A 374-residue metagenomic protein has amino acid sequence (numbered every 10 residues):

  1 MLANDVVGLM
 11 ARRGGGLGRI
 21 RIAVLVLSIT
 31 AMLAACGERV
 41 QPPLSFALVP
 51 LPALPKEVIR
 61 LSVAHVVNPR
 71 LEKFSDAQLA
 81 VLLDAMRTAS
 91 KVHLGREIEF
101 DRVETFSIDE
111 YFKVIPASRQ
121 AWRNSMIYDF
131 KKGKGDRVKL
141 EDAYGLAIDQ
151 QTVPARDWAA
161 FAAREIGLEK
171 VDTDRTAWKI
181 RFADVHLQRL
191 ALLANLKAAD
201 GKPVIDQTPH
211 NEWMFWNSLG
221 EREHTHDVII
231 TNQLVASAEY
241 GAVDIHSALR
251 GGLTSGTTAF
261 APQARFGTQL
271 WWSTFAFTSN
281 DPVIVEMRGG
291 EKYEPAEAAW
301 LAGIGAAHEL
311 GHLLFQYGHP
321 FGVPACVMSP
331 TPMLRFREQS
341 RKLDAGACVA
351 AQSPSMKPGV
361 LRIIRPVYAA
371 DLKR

Functional and structural regions predicted by a protein language model:
M1-R19: N-terminal secretory signal peptides that target proteins for export/translocation
R19-V26: Sec-dependent signal peptide recognition, specifically the positively charged N-region followed immediately by
A34-A35: C-terminal motif of bacterial Sec signal peptides marking the signal peptidase cleavage site
V40-L249: Propeptide-to-catalytic entry region of secreted or membrane-anchored zinc metalloproteases
S45-K56, N68, F182, W272-S273 (+2 more regions): Phospho-regulatory, Ser/Thr- and acidic-rich intrinsically disordered linkers and terminal tails that flank modular
G241-A298: Active-site scaffold of zinc-dependent metalloenzymes
F277-R374: The catalytic-center signature of Zn2+-dependent metalloproteases
